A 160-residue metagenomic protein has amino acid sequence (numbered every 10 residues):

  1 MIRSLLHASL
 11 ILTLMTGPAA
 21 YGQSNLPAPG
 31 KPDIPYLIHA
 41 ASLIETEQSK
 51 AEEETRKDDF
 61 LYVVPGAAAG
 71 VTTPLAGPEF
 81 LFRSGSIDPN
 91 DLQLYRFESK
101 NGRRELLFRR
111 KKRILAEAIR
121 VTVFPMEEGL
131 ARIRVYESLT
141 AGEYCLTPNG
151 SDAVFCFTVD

Functional and structural regions predicted by a protein language model:
M1-S9: Bacterial N-terminal signal peptides that target proteins for export
A8-G17: Bacterial N-terminal signal peptides
P18-G22: Sec/Tat signal peptide C-region and signal peptidase I cleavage site
Q23-L106, P148-D160: Primarily secretory-pathway and cell-envelope proteins
G30, A76, E117-A118, T140: Residues that act as N-cap/strand-start positions at coil-to-secondary-structure junctions
L106-E128: Extended, solvent-exposed segments with strong compositional bias
G129, V135-E143: A glycine-anchored, Pro-Gly-centered beta-turn/N-cap motif
